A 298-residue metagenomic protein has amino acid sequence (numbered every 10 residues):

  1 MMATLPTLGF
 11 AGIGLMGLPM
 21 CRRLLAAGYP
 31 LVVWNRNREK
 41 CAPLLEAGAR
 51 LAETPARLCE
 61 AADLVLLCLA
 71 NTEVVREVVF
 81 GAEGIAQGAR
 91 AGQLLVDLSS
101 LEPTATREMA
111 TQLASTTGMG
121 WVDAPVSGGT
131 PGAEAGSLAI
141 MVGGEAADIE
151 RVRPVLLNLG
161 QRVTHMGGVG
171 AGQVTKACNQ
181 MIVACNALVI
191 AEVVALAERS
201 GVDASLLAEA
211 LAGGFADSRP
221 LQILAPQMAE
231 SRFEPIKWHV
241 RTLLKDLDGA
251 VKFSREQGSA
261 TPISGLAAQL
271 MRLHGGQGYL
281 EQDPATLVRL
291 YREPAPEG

Functional and structural regions predicted by a protein language model:
M1-L67, L98-S99, T130: NAD(P)+-binding Rossmann beta1-loop-alpha1 motif at the extreme N-terminus of oxidoreductases
R36-N37, N71, E145: Residues in the short beta-alpha loop(s) of Rossmann-like NAD(P)-binding domains
P55-C68, T72-G120: Rossmann-fold NAD(P) dinucleotide-binding segment
S100-Q180: Rossmann-fold dinucleotide-binding core
A135-G143, L157, T164, G168-S200 (+2 more regions): Active-site-proximal catalytic alpha-helix in oxidoreductases
V169, R219-L280: Interdomain hinge/lid region at the active-site interface of Rossmann-like NAD(P)-dependent oxidoreductases
G276-G298: NAD(P)-dependent dehydrogenase/reductase Rossmann-like domain
